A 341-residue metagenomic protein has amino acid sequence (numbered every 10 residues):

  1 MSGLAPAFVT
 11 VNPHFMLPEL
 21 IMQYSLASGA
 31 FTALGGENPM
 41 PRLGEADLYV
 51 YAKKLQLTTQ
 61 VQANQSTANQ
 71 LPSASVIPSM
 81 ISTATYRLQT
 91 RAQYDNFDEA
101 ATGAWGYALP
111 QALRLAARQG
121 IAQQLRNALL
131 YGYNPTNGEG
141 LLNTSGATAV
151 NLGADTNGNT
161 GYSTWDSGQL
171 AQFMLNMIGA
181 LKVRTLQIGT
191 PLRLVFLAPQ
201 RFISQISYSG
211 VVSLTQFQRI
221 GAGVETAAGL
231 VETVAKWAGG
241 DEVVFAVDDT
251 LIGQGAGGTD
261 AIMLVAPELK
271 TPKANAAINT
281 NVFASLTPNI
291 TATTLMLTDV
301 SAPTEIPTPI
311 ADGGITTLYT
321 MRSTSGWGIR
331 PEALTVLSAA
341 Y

Functional and structural regions predicted by a protein language model:
M1-E37, S207-Y341: Sequence/fold signature of self-assembling virion shell proteins
N12-T90: Assembly/oligomerization interface modules of large self-assembling protein complexes
T32, I77, N134-L141, Q216: Terminal, non-catalytic protein-protein interaction segments that mediate quaternary/complex assembly
Y86-L88, T190-L194, I315: Residues at beta-strand starts and edge strands
Q93-F97, L197-R201, R330: Helix N-cap / beta->alpha transition motif
Q93-N176: Alpha-helical scaffold segments that mediate packing/assembly in large oligomeric complexes
L125, L129, L186-G189, E242-A246: Residue-level signal for secondary-structure boundary elements
L142-T226: Extended, solvent-exposed, turn-rich assembly/linker loops in the middle of proteins
